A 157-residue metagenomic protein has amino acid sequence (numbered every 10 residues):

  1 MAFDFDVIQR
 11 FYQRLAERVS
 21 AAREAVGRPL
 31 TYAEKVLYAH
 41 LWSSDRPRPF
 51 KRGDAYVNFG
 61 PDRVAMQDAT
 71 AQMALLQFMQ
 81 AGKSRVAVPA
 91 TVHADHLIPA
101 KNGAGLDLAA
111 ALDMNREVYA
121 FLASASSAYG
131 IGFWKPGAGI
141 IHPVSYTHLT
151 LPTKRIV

Functional and structural regions predicted by a protein language model:
A2-V88: N-terminal amphipathic, basic-rich helices that act as targeting or association modules
F5-I8, L106-L112, I141: Conserved short loop/turn motifs at secondary-structure junctions
D68-T70, A100-A104, H142-Y146: Short, solvent-exposed polar/charged micro-motifs at secondary-structure junctions
L76-G130: Glycine-rich, flexible beta-strand/loop modules in the N-terminal catalytic cores of phosphate-handling
A125, I140-H142: Acidic, glycine-enriched active-site microenvironments
Y129-G137: Short secondary-structure capping/junction motifs at helix and strand boundaries
T147-T153: Conserved small/polar residues in nucleotide/adenosyl-binding loops
